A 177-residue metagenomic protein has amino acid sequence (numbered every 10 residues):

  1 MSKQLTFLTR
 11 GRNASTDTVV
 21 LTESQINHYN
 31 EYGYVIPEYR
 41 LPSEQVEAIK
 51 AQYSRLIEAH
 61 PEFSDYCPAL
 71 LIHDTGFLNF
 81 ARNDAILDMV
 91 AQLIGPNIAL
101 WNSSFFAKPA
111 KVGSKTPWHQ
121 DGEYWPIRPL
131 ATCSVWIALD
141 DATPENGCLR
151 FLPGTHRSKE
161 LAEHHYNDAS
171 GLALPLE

Functional and structural regions predicted by a protein language model:
S2-I127, E163-H164: Non-heme Fe(II)-dependent double-stranded beta-helix
T18, Y34-I36, S134-A138, C148: Conserved hydrophobic/aromatic beta-strand scaffold that supports enzyme active sites
E44, D140-A142, G154: Generic structural motif
S54, A59, D140, G171-L174: Juxtamembrane helix-loop transition sites at the ends of transmembrane segments in multi-pass membrane proteins
P96, A110-V112, D141-P144, R157: Short, charged/polar surface micro-motifs in flexible loops or helix N-caps
F106, P117, S134-A138, R150-F151: Conserved beta-strand segments that form the floor/walls of ligand-binding pockets within enzyme and binding domains
H119, P126-P144: Short, conserved beta-strand element in jelly-roll/cupin
P144-E177: Double-stranded beta-helix
